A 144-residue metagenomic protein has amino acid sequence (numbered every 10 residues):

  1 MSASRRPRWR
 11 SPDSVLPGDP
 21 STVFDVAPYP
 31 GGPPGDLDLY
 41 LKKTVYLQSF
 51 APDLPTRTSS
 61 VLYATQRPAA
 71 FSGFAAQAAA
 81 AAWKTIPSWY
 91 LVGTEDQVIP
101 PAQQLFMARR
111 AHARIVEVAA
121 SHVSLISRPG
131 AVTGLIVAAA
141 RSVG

Functional and structural regions predicted by a protein language model:
S2-L39, K43, A70-G73, M107: Flexible "cap/lid" loop of the alpha/beta hydrolase fold
P7-R10, W89-L91, V116: Hydrophobic/aromatic beta-strand patches that form the interior of the parallel beta-sheet core in alpha/beta enzyme
K42-D53: Helix-loop "lid/cap" segments that line or gate small-molecule binding pockets
V61-A82: Active-site nucleophile elbow and catalytic-triad environment of alpha/beta-hydrolase enzymes
K84, W89-V92, D96: Short beta-strand/loop motif that positions the catalytic acidic residue of the alpha/beta-hydrolase fold
T94-A119, I126, A138-A139: Conserved loop-alpha-helix segment in the C-terminal half of the alpha/beta-hydrolase fold that carries the catalytic
P129-V137: Short, amphipathic alpha-helical "lid/cap" segments that border enzyme active or binding sites
I136-G144: Short, hydrophobic alpha-helical segments
